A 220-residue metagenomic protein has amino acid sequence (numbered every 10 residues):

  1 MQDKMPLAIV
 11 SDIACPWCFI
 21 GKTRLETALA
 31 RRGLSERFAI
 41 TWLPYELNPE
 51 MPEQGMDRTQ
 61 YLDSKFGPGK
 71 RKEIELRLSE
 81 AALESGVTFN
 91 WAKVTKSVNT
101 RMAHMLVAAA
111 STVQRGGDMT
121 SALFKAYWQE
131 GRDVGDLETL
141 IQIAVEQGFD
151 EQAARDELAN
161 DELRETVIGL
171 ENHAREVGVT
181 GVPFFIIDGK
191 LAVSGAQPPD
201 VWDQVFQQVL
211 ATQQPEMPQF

Functional and structural regions predicted by a protein language model:
Q2-V10, A14-F38, W42, A108-F220: C-terminal cap of thioredoxin/glutaredoxin-like
T23-E130, M217: Structural alpha/beta surface segment adjacent to cysteine/selenocysteine redox centers across thiol/disulfide enzymes
